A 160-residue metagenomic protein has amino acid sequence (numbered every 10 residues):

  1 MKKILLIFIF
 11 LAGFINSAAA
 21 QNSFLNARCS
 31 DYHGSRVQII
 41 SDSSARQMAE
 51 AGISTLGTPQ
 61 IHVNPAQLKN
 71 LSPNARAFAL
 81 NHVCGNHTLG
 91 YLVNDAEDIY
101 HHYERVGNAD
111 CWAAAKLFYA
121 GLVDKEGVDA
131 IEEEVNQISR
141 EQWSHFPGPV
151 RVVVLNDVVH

Functional and structural regions predicted by a protein language model:
I4-F14: Sec-dependent N-terminal signal peptides
A19-L56: Auxiliary, metal-adjacent structural segments of Zn-dependent hydrolase domains
S41-P73, C84-L92: Active-site scaffold of zinc-dependent metalloenzymes
N70-A79, I99-G107, F146: Soluble non-cytosolic domains of exported or imported proteins
A75, V83-Y100, F118-L122: Catalytic Zn2+-binding segment of zinc metalloproteases
L80-L89, N108, W112: Active-site His/Glu-centered metal-binding helix of metallohydrolases
H102-A120: An active-site-proximal "capping" alpha-helix that borders the catalytic cofactor pocket
A120-H160: Long, well-structured alpha-helical subdomains associated with metal-dependent extracellular/ecto-lumenal hydrolases
